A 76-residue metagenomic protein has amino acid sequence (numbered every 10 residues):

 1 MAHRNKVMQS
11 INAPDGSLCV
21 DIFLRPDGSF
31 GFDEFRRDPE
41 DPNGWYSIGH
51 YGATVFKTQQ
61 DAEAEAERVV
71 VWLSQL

Functional and structural regions predicted by a protein language model:
M1-A2, E40-L76: Mixed-charge, Lys/Arg-enriched low-complexity segments
M1-L18: Negatively charged, low-complexity tracts enriched in Asp/Glu with abundant Ser/Thr
V7-S10, S29, V55: Residue-level preference for alpha-helix termini and adjacent loops
N12-P14, L24, I48: A generic structural signal for short, solvent-exposed coil/turn residues that cap or connect secondary-structure
L18-V20, F30, V69, S74: Aromatic-enriched hydrophobic runs in primary sequence
V20-Y46: A short, structured beta-strand/loop element
